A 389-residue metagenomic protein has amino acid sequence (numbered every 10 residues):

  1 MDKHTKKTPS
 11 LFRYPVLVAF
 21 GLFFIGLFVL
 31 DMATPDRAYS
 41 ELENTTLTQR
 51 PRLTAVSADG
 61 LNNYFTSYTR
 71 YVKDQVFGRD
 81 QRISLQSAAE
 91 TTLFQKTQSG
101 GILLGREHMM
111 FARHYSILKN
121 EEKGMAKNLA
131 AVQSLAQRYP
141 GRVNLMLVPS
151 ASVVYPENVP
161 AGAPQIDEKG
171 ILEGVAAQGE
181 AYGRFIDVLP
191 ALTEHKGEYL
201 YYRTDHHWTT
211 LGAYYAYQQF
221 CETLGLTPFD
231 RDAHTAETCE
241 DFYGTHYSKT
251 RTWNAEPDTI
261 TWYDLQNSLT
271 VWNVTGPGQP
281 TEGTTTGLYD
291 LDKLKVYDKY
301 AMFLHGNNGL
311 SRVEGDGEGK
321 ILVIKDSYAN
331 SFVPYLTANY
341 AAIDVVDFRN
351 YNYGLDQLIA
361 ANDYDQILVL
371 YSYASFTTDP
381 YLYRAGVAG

Functional and structural regions predicted by a protein language model:
M1-G389: Extracellular glycan-modifying ectodomains
